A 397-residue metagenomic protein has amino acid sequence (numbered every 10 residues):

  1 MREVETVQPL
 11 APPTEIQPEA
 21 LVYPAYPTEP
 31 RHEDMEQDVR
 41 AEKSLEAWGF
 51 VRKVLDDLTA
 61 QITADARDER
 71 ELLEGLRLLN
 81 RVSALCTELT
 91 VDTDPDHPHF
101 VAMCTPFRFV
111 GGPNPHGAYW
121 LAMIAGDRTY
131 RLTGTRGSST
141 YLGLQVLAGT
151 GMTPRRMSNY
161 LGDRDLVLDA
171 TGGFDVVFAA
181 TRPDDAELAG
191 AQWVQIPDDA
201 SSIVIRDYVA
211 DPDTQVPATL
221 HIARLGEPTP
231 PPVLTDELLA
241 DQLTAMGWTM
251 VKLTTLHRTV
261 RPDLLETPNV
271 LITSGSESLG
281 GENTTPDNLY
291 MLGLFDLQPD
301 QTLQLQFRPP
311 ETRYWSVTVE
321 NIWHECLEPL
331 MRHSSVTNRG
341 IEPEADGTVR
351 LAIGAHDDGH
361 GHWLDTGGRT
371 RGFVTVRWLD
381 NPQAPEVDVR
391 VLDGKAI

Functional and structural regions predicted by a protein language model:
R2-I397: A compositional/structural signature for long, glycine/proline-rich flexible linkers and loops on extracytoplasmic
